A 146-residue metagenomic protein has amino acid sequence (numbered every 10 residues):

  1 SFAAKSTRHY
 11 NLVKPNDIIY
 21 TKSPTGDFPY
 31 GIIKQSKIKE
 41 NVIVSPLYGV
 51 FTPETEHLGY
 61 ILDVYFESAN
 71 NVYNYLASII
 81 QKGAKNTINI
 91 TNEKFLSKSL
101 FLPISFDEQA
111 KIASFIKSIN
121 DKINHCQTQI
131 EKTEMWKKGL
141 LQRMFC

Functional and structural regions predicted by a protein language model:
S1-I19: Sequence-specific dsDNA recognition surfaces
R8-N11, F28, H57, D107 (+1 more regions): A generic structural signal for residues located within well-ordered alpha-helices of large catalytic or ligand-binding
K14-N70: A short beta-sheet element
N41-L47, Q81-D107: A short glycine-rich beta-alpha junction/loop motif
I61-V64, S97, K111-I112: Short, solvent-exposed alpha-helical surface patches in well-structured domains
V72-Y75: Periplasmic-binding protein-like
L102-C146: Amphipathic alpha-helical coiled-coil/heptad-repeat segments
